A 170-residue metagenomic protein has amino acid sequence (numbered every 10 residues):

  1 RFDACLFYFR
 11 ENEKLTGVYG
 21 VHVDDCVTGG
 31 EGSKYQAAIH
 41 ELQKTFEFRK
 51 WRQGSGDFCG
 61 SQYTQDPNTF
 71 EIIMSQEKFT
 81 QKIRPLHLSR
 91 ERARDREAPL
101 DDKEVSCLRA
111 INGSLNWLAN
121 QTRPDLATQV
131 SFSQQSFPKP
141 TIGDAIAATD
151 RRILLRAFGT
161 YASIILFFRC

Functional and structural regions predicted by a protein language model:
R1-C170: Long, low-complexity, charge-biased intrinsically disordered regions
